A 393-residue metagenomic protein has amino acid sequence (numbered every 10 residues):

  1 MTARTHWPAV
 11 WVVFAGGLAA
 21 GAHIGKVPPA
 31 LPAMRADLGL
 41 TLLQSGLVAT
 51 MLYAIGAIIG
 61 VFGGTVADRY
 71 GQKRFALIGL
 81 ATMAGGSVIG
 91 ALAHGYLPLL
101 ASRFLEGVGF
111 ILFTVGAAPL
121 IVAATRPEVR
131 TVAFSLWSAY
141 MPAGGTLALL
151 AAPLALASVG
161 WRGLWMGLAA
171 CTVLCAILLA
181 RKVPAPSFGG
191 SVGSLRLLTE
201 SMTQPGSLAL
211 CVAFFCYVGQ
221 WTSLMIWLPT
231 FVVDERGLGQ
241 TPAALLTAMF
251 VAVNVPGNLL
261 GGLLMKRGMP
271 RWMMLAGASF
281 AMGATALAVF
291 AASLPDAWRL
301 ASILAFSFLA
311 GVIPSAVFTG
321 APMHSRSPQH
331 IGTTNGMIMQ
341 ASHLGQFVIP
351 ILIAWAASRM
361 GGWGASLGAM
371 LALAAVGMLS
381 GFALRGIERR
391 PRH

Functional and structural regions predicted by a protein language model:
P28, G206-A248, V255-N258: Extracytoplasmic gate region of multi-pass secondary transporters
I58-H94: Conserved MFS/SLC helix-loop-helix module at the cytosolic interface between two early adjacent transmembrane helices
G60-G71, N258-P270: Helix-to-loop junctions at the C-terminal end of transmembrane segments in multipass secondary transporters
R69-G79, K266-F280: Cytoplasmic membrane-interface "Motif A"-like loop-to-helix N-cap segments of 12-TM Major Facilitator Superfamily
S102-Y140: Cytoplasmic helix-loop-helix junction between adjacent transmembrane helices in 12-TM secondary transporters
P127, L136-V183: Helix-loop-helix hairpin linking two adjacent transmembrane segments in secondary transporters
W272-V317: C-terminal transmembrane helical hairpin of 12-TM major facilitator-type secondary transporters
P328-G361: A late C-terminal transmembrane helix in Major Facilitator Superfamily
